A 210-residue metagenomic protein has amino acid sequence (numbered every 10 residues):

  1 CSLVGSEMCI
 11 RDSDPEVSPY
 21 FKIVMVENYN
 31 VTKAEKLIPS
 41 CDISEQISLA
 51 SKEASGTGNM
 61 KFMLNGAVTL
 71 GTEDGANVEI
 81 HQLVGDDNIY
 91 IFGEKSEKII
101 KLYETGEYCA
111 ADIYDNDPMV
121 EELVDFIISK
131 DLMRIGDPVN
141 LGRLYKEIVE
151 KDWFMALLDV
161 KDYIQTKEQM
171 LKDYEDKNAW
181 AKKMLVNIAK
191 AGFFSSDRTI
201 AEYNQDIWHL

Functional and structural regions predicted by a protein language model:
C1-I10: Single conserved hydrophobic/aromatic residue that forms the stacking wall/gate of nucleotide- or nucleobase-binding
L3, P19-F21: Short, well-ordered coil/turn segments that N-cap beta-strands
R11-P19, K33: Conserved nucleotide-cofactor-binding alpha/beta core module
F21-N28: Active-site donor-binding acidic/aromatic loop of nucleotide-activated sugar and phosphosugar transferases involved
V24, E45-Q46: Short catalytic-loop micro-motif centered on adjacent basic/acidic residues
N28-N30, S96-E97: Residues that form or immediately flank small-molecule/cofactor binding pockets and catalytic motifs
T32-S40: Short acidic alpha-helix that forms the nucleotide-activated donor recognition element in Leloir-type transferases
P39-S40, I47-M184, I188-F193, R198 (+1 more regions): Catalytic binding pocket for nucleotide-activated donors in carbohydrate/polymer assembly enzymes
